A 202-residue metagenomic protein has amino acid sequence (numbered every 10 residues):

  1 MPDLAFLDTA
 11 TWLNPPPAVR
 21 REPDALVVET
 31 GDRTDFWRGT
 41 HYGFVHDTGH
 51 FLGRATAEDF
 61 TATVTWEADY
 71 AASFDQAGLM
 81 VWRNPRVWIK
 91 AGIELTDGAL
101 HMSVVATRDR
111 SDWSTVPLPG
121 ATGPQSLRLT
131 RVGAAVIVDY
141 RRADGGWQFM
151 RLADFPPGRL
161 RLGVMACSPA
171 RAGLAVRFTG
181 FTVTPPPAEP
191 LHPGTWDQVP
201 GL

Functional and structural regions predicted by a protein language model:
M1-L202: Extracellular glycan-recognition regions
